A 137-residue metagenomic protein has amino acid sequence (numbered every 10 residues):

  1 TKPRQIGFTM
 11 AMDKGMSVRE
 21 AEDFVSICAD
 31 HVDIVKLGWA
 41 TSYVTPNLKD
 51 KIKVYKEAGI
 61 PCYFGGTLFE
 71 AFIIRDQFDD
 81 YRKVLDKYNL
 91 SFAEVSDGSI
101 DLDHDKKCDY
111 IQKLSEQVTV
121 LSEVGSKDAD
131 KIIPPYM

Functional and structural regions predicted by a protein language model:
T1-V54: Conserved N-terminal beta1-alpha1 strand-loop-helix module at the mouth
P3, P46, P61, P134-P135: Proline-rich intrinsically disordered, low-complexity coils
R4-F8, D30-D33, A58-C62, Y88-S91 (+1 more regions): Short, well-ordered coil/turn segments that N-cap beta-strands
M12-D13, K36-V44, G65-F72, R82 (+2 more regions): Catalytic beta/alpha-barrel core
M16, K56, D76, K83-Y88: N-terminal and secondary-structure boundary signal
C28-D30, D79-S96, M137: Structural recognition of alpha->loop->beta junctions
S42-V54, F72-Y81, D97-V118, I132: Active-site-adjacent beta->alpha loops and helix N-cap segments on the catalytic face of soluble alpha/beta enzymes
L121-I132, Y136-M137: Ligand/cofactor pocket segment of small-molecule handling proteins
